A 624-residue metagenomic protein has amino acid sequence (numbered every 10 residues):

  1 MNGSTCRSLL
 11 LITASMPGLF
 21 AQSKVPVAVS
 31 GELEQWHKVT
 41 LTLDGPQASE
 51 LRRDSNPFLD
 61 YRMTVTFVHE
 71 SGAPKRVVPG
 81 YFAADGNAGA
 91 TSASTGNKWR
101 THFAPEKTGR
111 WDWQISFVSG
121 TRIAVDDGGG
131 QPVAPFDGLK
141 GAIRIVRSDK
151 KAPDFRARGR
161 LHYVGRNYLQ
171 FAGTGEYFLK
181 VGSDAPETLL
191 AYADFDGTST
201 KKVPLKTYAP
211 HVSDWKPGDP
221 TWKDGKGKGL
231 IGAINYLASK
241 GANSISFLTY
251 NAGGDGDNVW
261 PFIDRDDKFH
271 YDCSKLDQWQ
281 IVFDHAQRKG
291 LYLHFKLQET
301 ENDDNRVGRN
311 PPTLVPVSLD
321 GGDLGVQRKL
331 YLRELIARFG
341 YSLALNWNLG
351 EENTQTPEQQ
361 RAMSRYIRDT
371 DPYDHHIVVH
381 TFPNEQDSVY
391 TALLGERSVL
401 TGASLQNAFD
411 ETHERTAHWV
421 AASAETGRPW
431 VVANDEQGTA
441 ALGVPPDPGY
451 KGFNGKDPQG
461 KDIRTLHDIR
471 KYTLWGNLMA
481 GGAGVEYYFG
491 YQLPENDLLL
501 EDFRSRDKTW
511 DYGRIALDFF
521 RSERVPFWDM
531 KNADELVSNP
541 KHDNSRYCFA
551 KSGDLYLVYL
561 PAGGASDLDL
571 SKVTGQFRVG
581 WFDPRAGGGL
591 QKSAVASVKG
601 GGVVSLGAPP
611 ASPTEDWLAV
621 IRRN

Functional and structural regions predicted by a protein language model:
M1-L10: Bacterial N-terminal signal peptides that target proteins for export
T13-A21: Hydrophobic h-region of N-terminal signal peptides that target proteins for export in Gram-negative bacteria
Q22-S71, P79, D137-D149, K541 (+1 more regions): Non-catalytic, glycine-rich low-complexity segments
D44-P46, W99-E106, G607-A611: Short, hydrophobic beta-strand segments
S49-E50, V431, T439-G443, D457-Q459 (+2 more regions): Aromatic- and carboxylate-lined catalytic core of secreted/periplasmic carbohydrate-active enzymes
D60-R62, V118-R122, K140, S148 (+2 more regions): Active-site mouth of glycoside hydrolases
G72, R76, Y81-R166, G173 (+1 more regions): Extended acidic/polar, glycine-enriched regions that form or flank non-catalytic beta-rich accessory modules
L330, A344, G350-L499, R504 (+1 more regions): Extracellular glycoside hydrolase catalytic/binding regions
